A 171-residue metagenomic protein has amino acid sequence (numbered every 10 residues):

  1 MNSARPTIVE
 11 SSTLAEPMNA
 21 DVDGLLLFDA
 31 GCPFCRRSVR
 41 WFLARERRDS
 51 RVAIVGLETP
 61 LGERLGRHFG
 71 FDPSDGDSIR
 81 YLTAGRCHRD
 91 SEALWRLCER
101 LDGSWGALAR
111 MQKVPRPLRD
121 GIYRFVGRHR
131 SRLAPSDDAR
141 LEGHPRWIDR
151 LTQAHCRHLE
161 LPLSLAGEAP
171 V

Functional and structural regions predicted by a protein language model:
N2, R48, P73: Long C-terminal interaction/binding lobes of large macromolecular proteins
N2-S12: N-terminal leader/targeting and pre-domain segments
T13-R48: Local sequence-structure signature of Cys/Sec-based thiol-disulfide redox active-site neighborhoods
F28, V55, Q112: Active-site-adjacent beta-strand anchor residues
D49-E63: Thiol-based oxidoreductase modules, predominantly thioredoxin-like and allied folds used for disulfide exchange
P60-V171: Thiol/selenol-based redox catalytic cores and closely related redox-interacting motifs
